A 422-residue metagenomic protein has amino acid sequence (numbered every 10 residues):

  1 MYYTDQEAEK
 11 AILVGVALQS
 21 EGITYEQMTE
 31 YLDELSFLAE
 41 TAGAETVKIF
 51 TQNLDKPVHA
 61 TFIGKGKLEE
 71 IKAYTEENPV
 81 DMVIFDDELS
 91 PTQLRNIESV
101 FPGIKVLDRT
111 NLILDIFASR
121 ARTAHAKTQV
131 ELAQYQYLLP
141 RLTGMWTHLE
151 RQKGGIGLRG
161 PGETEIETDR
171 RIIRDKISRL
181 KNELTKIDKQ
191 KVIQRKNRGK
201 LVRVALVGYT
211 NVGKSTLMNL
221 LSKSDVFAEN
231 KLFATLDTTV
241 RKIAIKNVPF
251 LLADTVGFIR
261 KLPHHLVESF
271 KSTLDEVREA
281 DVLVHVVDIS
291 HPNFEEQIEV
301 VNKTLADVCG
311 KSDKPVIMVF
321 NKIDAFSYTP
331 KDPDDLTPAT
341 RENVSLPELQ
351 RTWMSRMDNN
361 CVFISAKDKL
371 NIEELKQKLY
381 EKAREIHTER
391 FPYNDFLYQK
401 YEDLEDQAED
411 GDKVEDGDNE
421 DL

Functional and structural regions predicted by a protein language model:
M1-L13, I23-T24, Q136, P140-V212 (+3 more regions): C-terminal-of-GTPase-core extension/linker across diverse P-loop GTPases
M1-R109, I113, E415-D418: N-terminal accessory targeting/assembly segments
D5-Q6, T75-E77, K242-K246, L251 (+4 more regions): Conserved catalytic network of the ASCE P-loop NTPase/AAA+ motor domain
E21-T24, H59-T61, P91-N96, L114-A118 (+4 more regions): Switch/connector loops and helix/strand junctions flanking conserved nucleotide-binding motifs in nucleotide-processing
T29-Y31, K56-A73, V256-E279, S290-D307: Switch II of P-loop NTPase G domains
V58, P91, R278-E299, C309-S312 (+1 more regions): Conserved Switch II/interswitch segment of TRAFAC-class P-loop GTPases
N111-V130: Short alpha-helix plus adjacent loop in nuclease-associated cores
K196-G199, L221-F250, H264-S269, K303: Switch I (effector-binding) loop of TRAFAC-class P-loop GTPase G-domains
